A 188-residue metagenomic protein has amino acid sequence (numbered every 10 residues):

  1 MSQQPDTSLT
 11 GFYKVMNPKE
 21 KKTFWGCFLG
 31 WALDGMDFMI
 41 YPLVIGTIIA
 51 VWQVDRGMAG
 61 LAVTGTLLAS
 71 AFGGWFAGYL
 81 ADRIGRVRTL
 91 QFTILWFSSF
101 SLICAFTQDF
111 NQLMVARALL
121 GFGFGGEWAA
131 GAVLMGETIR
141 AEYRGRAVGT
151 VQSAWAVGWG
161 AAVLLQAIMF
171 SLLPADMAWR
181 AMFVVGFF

Functional and structural regions predicted by a protein language model:
M1-F188: Transmembrane-helix signature of 12-pass secondary carriers
